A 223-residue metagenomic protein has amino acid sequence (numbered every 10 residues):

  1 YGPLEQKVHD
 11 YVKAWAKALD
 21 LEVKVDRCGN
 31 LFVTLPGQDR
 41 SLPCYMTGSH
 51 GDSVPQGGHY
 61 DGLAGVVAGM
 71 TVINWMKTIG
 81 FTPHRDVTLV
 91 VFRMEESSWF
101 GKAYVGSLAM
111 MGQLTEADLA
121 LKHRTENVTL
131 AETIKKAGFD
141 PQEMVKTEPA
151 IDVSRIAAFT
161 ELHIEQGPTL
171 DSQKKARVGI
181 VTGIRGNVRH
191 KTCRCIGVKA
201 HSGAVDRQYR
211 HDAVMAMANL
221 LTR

Functional and structural regions predicted by a protein language model:
Y1-G58, M76: Acidic/His- and Gly-rich active-site-bordering loop/insert found across diverse amide/peptide-bond hydrolases
K7-Y11, T71, T129: Short Gly/charged-rich anion-binding patches and loops
L19, R40-Y45, T82-V87, S154-A158 (+1 more regions): Short coil/turn connectors at secondary-structure junctions
K24-D26, T82-D86, M144-E148, A204: Flexible, glycine/charged-enriched surface loops at secondary-structure junctions
T47, Q56-E96, K191-C195, H201 (+1 more regions): Alpha-helical metal-binding/catalytic segments enriched in His/Glu/Asp
M94-E95, G101-R223: Midchain, well-structured core segments that form catalytic/ion-binding scaffolds
